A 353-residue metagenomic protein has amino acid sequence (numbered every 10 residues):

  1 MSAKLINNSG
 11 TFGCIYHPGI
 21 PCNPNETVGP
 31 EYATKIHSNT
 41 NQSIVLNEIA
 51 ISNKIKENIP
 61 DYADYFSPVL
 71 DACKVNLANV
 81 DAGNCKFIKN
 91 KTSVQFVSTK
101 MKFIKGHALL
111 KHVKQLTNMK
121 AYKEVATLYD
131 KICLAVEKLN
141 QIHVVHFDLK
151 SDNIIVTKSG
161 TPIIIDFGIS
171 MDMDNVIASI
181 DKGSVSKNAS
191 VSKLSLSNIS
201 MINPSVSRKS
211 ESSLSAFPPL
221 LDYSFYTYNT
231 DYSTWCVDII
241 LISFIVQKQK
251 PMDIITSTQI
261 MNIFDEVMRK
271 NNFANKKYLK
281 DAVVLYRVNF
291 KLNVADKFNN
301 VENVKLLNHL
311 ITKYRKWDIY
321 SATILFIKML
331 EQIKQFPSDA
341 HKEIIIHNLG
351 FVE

Functional and structural regions predicted by a protein language model:
K4, T11-V80: ATP-binding glycine-rich loop module of kinase domains
A63-E124: Conserved structural core of kinase catalytic domains
A135-L139: Conserved hydrophobic alpha-helix
N140-T157: Catalytic-loop of the protein kinase fold
P162-I163, F167-K334: C-lobe/activation-segment region of protein kinase-like
K342-E353: Conserved C-terminal C-lobe helix
